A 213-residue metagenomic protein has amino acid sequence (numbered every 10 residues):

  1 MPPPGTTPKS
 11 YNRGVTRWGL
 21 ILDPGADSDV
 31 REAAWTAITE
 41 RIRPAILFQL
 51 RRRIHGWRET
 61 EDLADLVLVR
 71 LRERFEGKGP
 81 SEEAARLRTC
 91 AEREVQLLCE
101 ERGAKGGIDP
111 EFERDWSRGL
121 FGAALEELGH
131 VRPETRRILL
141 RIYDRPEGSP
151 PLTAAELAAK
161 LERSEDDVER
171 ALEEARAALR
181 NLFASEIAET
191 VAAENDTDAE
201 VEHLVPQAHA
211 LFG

Functional and structural regions predicted by a protein language model:
M1-G213: Intrinsic, short, N-terminal disordered tails of RNA polymerase sigma-factor systems
